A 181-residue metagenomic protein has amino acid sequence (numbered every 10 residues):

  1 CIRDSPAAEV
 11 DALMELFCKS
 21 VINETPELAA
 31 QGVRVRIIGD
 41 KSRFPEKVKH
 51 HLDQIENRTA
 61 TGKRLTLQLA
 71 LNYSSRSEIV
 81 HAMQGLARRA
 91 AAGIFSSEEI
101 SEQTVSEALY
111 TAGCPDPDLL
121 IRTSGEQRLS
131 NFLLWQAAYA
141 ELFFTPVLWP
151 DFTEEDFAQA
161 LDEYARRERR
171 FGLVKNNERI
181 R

Functional and structural regions predicted by a protein language model:
R3-R181: Flexible, compositionally biased loop and terminal segments
